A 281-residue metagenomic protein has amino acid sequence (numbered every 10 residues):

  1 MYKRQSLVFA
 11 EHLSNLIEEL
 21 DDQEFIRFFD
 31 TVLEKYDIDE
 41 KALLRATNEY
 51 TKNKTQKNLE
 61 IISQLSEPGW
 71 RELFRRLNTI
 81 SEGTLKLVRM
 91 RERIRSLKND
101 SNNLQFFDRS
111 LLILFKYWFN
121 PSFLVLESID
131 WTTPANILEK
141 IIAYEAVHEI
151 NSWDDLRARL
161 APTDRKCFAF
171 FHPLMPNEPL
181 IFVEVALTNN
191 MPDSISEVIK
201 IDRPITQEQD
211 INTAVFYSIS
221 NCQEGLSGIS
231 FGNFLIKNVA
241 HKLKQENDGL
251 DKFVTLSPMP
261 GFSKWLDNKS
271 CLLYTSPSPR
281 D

Functional and structural regions predicted by a protein language model:
M1-Q5, Y274-D281: Conserved small/polar residues in nucleotide/adenosyl-binding loops
K3-E145: N-terminal low-complexity, Ser/Thr- and acidic-residue-enriched intrinsically disordered segments
W118-D193: Extended, Lys/Arg-enriched charged tracts that mediate electrostatic binding to polyanionic substrates
S122-F123, A214-L226, M259-P260: Glycine- and acidic
M175-Q223: Active-site-adjacent "gating/activation" loops or surface patches in catalytic cores
G228-H241: Conserved acetyl-CoA-binding loop-helix of GNAT-fold acetyltransferases
E246-L256: Conserved GNAT acetyl-CoA-binding A-motif
S257-S270: Short, conserved secondary-structure transition motifs
